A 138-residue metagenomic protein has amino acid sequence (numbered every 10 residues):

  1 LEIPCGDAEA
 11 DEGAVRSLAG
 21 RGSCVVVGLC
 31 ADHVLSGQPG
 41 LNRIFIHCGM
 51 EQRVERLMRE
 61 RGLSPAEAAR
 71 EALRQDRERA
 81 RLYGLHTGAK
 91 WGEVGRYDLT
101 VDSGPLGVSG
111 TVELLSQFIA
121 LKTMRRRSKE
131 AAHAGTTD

Functional and structural regions predicted by a protein language model:
L1-S23: ATP-dependent small-molecule kinase phosphotransfer cores that center on conserved nucleotide phosphate-binding segments
E12, V108-S116: Short, amphipathic alpha-helical "lid/cap" segments that border enzyme active or binding sites
L18, C24, C30-Q38, N42-I44: RNA pseudouridine synthases
A31-H33, C48-V54, P105-G107: Conserved nucleotide-binding/hydrolysis micro-motifs of P-loop NTPases
G37-E60, S64-R74: Conserved phosphate-donor/acceptor-positioning beta-strand/loop module used by diverse small-molecule
S64-S109: Small-molecule kinase domains that catalyze NTP-dependent phosphoryl transfer to phosphate-bearing small molecules
K122-T137: C-terminal helical "lid" subdomain and adjoining coupling/linker elements of P-loop NTPases
